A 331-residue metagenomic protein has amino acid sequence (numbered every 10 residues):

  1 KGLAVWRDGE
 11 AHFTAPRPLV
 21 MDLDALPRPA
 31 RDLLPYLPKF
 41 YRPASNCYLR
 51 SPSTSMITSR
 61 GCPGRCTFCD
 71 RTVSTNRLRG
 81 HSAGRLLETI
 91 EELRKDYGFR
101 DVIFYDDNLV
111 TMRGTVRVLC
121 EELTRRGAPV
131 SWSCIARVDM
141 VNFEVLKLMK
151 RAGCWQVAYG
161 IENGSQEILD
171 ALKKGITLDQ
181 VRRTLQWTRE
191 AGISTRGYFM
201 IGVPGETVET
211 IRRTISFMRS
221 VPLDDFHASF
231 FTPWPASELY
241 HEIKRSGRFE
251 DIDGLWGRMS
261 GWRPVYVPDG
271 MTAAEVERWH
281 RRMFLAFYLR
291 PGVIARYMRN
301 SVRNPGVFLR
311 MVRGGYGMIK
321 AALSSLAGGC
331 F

Functional and structural regions predicted by a protein language model:
K1-A4, S216-D225: Basic phosphate/pyrophosphate-binding loop/patch that engages nucleotide-derived ligands
K1-D22, F230-A236: Glycine-rich beta-alpha loop elements in corrinoid/cobalamin-binding modules across cobalamin-dependent enzymes
E10, N108-V110, D139-M140, S301-P305: Short, internal active-site loops enriched in acidic
R31-Y198, T207-E209, S216: Radical SAM [4Fe-4S] cluster-binding motif and immediate context
A44, E238-F331: Radical SAM enzyme core and accessory elements
G64, R113-G114, E167, A171-L172 (+3 more regions): Flexible glycine/acidic-rich beta-alpha junction loops that bind and position SAM and/or redox cofactors in anaerobic
